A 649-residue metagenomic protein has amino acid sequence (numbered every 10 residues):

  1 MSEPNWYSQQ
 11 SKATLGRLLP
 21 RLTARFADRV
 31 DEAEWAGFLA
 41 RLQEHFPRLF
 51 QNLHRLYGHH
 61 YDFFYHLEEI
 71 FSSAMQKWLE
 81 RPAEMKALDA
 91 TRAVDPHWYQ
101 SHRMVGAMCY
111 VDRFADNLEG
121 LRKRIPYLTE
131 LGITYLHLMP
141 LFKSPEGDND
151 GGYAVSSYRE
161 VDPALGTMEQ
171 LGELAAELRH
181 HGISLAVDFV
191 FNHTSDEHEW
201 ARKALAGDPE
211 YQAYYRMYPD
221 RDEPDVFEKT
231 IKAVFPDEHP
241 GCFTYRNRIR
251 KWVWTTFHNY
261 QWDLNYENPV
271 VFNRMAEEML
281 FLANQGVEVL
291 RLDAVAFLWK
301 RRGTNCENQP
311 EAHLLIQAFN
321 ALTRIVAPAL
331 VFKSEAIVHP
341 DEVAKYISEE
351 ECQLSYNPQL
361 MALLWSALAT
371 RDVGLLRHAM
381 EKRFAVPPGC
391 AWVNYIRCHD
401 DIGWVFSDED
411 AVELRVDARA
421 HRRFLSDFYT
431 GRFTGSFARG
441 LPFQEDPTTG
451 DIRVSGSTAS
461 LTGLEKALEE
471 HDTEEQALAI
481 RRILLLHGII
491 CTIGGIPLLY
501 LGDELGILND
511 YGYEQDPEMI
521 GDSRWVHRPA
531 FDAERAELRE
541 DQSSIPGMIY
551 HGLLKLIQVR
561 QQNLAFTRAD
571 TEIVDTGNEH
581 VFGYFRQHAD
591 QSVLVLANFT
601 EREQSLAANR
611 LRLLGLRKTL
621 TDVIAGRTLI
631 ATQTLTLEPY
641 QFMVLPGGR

Functional and structural regions predicted by a protein language model:
S2-K618, V623-R649: Active-site and adjacent substrate-binding regions of carbohydrate-active enzymes
